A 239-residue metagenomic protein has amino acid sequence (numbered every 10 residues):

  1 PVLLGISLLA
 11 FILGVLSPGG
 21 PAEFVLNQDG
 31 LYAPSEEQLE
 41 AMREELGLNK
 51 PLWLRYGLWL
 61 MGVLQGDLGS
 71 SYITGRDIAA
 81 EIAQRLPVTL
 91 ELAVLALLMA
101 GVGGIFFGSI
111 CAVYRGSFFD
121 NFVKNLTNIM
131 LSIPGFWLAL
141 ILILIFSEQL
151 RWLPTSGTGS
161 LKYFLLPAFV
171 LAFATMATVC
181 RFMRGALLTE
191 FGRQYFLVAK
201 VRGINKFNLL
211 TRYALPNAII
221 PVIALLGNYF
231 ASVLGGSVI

Functional and structural regions predicted by a protein language model:
V2, I6, A10, G14 (+6 more regions): Juxtamembrane/transmembrane-helix interface segments of polytopic membrane transporters
G5-L54, R151-L166: Hydrophobic alpha-helical transmembrane segments of membrane transport/permease proteins and related membrane-embedded
L9-P18, L46-G47, M61, N125-P154 (+1 more regions): Membrane-water interface segments at the C-terminal ends of transmembrane alpha-helices in multi-pass inner-membrane
F11, L16, Y72, A96-N128 (+1 more regions): Transmembrane-helix boundary motif in ABC transporter permease subunits
E37, P51, R55-W59, V63 (+7 more regions): Generic alpha-helical secondary structure signal
A41-E44, L58, G62, A80-Q84 (+4 more regions): Short amphipathic alpha-helical coupling elements at transmembrane boundaries
L48-I105: An internal, D/E-rich "acidic patch" concept
I82-F119, G135, E148, T158-I239: Alpha-helical transmembrane segments of integral membrane proteins, especially multi-pass inner/plasma-membrane
